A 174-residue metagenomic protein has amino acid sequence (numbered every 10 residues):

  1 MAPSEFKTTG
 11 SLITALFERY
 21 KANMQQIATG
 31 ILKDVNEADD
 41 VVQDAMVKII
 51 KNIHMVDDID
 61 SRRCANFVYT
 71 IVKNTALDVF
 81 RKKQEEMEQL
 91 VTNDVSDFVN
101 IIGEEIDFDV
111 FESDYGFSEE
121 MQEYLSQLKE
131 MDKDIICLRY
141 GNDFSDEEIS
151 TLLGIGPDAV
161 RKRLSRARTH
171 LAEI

Functional and structural regions predicted by a protein language model:
P3-G30, N36, I50: A short, charge-rich alpha-helical start-of-domain segment used by transcription regulators
K21, Q25, M46, K129 (+2 more regions): C-terminal flanking helix
Q26, D40-V47, K51, R62-N74: Structural recognition of an alpha-helix C-terminal capping motif at a helix-to-coil junction
T70-V91: Arg/Lys-rich amphipathic alpha helix in sigma70-family domain 2
E86-D114: Internal acidic/polar
Y115, E119, L125-K133: Short helix-coil-helix linker/hinge
Y124, G141, E147-I174: DNA-recognition helix of helix-turn-helix
I135-R139: A short pre-motif secondary-structure segment
